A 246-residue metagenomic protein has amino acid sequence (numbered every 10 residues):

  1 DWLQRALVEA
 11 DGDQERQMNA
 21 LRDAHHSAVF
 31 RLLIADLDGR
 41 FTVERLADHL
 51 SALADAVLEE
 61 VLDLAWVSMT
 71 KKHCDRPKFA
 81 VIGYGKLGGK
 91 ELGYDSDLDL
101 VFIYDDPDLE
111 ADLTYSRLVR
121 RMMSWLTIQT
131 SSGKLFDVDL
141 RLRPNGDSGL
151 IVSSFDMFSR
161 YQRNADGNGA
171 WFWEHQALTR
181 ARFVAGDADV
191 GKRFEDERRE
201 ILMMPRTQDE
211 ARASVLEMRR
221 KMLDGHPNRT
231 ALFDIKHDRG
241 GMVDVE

Functional and structural regions predicted by a protein language model:
D1-E246: A nucleotide- and high-energy phosphate-metabolite-utilizing enzyme signature
